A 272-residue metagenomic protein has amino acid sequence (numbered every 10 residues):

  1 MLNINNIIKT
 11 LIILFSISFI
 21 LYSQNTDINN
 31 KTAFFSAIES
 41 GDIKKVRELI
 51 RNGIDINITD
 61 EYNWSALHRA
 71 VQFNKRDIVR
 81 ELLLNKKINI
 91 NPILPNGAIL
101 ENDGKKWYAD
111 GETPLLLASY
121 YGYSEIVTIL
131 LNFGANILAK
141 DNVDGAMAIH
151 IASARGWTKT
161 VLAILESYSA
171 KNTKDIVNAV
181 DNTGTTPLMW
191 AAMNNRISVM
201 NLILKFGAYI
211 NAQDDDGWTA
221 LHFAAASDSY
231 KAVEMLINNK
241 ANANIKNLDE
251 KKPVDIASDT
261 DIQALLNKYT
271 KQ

Functional and structural regions predicted by a protein language model:
S23-N52, E61-W64, Q72, L84 (+2 more regions): Intrinsically disordered, low-complexity regulatory segments in ankyrin-centric signaling systems
D27, D60, L94-N96, Y108 (+4 more regions): Ankyrin repeat boundary/linker residues
N30, N63, G97, G111 (+4 more regions): Start-of-repeat signature of ankyrin repeats
S36-G41, R69-K75, K105-K106, L117-Y123 (+4 more regions): Ankyrin repeat A-helix N-terminal signature
D42-I50, K75-L84, Y123-L131, W157-S167 (+3 more regions): Ankyrin repeat structural motif
I93-D110, S167-D175: Intrinsically disordered, low-complexity Ser/Thr- and acidic-rich flexible linkers and loops, especially at boundaries
I237, N242-K271: Leucine-rich solenoid repeat scaffolds
